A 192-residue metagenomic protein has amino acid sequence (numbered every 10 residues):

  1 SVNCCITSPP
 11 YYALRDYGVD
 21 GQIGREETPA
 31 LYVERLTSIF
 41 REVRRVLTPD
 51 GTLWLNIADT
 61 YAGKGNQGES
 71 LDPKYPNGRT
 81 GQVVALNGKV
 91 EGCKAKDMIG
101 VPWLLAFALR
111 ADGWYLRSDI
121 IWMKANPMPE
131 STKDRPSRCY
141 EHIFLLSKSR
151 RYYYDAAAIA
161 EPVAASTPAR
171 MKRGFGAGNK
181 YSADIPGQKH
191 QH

Functional and structural regions predicted by a protein language model:
S1-H192: Core catalytic lobe of class I
